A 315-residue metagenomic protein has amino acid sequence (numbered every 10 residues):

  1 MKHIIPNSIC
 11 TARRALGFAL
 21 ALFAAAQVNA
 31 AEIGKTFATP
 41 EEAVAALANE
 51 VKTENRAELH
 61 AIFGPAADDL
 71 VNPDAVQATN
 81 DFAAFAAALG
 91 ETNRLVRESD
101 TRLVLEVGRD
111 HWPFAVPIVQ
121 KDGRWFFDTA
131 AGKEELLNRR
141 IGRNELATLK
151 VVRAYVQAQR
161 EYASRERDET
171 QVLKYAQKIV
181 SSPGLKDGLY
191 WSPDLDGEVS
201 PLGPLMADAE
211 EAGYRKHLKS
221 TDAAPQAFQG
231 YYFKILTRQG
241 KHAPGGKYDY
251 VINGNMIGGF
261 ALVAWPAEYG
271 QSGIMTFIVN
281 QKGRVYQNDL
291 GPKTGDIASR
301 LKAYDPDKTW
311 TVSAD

Functional and structural regions predicted by a protein language model:
K2-L16: Bacterial N-terminal signal peptides that target proteins for export
R13-A26: Bacterial N-terminal signal peptides
A30-N49, T53, G132-Q157, E161: Short, low-complexity N-terminal intrinsically disordered segments enriched in polar/charged residues
N55-A67, L173-K174: Short, well-ordered alpha-helical segments enriched in acidic and aromatic residues
G64-F114, D222, Q226-Q229, Q239-K241 (+1 more regions): Surface-exposed, charged secondary-structure patches
L103-E106, D110-L146, K150-R153, R284-N288: Short beta-strand edge/turn micro-motifs at domain boundaries
A163-Q271: Flexible, glycine-rich surface segments
G258-D315: C-terminal soluble interaction/assembly domains
